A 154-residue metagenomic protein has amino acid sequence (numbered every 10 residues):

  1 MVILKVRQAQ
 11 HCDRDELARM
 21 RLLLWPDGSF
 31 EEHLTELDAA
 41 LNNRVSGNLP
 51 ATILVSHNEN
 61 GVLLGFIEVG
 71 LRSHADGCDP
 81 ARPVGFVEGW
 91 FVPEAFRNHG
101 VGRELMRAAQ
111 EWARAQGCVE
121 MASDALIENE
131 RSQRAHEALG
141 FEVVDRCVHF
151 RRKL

Functional and structural regions predicted by a protein language model:
K5-L17: A short beta-loop-alpha structural element at the N-terminal edge of CoA-dependent acyl/N-acetyltransferase catalytic
A18-N43: Conserved GNAT-fold acetyl-CoA-binding loop/helix
N43-V55, F86: A short helix-loop-beta-strand connector motif used in the catalytic cores of GNAT acetyltransferases and, in some
V55, V62-L71, F86, F91: Conserved beta-strand in the GNAT
S73-V87, R97, D145: A conserved beta-turn-beta hairpin within the catalytic core of GNAT-like acetyltransferases that forms part
V92, N98-E111, R134-A138: Conserved acetyl-CoA-binding loop-helix of GNAT-fold acetyltransferases
R103, A115, I127-D145: Conserved active-site alpha-helix within GNAT-family acetyltransferase domains
A113-A125: Conserved GNAT acetyl-CoA-binding A-motif
